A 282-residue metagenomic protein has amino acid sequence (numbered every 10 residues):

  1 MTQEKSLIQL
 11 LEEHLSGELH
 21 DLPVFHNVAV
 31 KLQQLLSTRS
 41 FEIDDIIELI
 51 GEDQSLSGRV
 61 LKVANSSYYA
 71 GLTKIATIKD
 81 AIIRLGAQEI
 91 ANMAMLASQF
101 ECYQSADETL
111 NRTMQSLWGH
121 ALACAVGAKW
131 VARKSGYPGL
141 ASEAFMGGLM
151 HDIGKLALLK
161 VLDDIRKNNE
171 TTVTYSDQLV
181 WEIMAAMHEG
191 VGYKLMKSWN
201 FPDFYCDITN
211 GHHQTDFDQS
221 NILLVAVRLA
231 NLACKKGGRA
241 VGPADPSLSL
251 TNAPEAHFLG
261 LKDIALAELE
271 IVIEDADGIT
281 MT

Functional and structural regions predicted by a protein language model:
M1-H14, N252-T282: Terminal helices and disordered tails flanking the catalytic cores of nucleotide-processing hydrolases
M1-I165, Y175-S249: Conserved alpha-helical "signature site" that marks functionally important helical segments or helix/loop junctions
N168-N169: Hydrophobic, well-structured mid-protein blocks that either form specific transmembrane helices
